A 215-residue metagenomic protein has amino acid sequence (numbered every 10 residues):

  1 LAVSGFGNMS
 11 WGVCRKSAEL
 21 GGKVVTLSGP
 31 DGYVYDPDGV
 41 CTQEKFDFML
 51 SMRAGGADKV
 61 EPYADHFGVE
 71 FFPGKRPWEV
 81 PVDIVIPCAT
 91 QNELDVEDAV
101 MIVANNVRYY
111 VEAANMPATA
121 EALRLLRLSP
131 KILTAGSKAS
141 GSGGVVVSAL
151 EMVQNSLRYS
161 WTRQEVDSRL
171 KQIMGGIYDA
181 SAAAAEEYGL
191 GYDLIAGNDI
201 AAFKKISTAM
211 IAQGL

Functional and structural regions predicted by a protein language model:
L1-E79: Glycine-rich phosphate/diphosphate-binding loop of Rossmann-like nucleotide-binding domains
M9-V13, E93-E97, A118-A120, S142-V145: Short glycine/serine/threonine-rich phosphate/pyrophosphate-binding segments that cradle anionic phosphate groups
C14, V60, D98-V100, A122-L126: Short amphipathic alpha-helical segments and helix-helix/interface helices
K23-T26, E70, D83-I84, R108-Y110 (+1 more regions): Structural motif
F71-V82, N92-Y109: Rossmann-fold NAD(P) dinucleotide-binding segment
I86-C88, A113: Short, well-ordered coil/turn residues at beta-beta hairpins and beta-strand->alpha-helix junctions within
V103-L215: Adenosine-phosphate binding glycine-rich loop
